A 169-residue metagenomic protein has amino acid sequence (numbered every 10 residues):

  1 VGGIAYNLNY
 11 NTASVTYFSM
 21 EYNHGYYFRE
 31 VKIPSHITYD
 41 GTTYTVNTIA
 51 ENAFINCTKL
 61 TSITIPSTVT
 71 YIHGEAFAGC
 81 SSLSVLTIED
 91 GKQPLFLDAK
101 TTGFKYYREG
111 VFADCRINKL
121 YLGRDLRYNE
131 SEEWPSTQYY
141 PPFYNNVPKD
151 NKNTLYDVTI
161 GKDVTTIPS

Functional and structural regions predicted by a protein language model:
G3-A13, G25-T48, C57-Y71, C80-T101 (+3 more regions): Structural signature of tandem-repeat unit edges
V15, T137: A substrate-binding/cap region within the structured catalytic cores of diverse enzymes
Y22-N23, F54: Acidic, Ser/Thr
N23, V111, P142-K152: Short, conserved catalytic or adaptor-binding loops enriched in Gly and charged residues
A50-A53, H73-A76, R108-V111, P148 (+1 more regions): Consensus positions within tandem repeat domains that build extended binding/scaffold surfaces
G103-Y107, V111, Y139-P142: The catalytic Tyr-X3-Lys active-site helix of short-chain dehydrogenase/reductase
E133-P135: A composition-driven surface/loop motif
